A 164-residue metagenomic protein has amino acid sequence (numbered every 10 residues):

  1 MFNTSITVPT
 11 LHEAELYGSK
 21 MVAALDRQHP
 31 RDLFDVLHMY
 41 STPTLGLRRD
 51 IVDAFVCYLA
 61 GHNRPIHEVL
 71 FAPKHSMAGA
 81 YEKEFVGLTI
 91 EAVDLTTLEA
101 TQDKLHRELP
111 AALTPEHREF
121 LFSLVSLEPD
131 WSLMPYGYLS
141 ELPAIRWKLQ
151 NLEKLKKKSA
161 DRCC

Functional and structural regions predicted by a protein language model:
M1-C164: Structured mid-to-C-terminal alpha-helical surface segments
